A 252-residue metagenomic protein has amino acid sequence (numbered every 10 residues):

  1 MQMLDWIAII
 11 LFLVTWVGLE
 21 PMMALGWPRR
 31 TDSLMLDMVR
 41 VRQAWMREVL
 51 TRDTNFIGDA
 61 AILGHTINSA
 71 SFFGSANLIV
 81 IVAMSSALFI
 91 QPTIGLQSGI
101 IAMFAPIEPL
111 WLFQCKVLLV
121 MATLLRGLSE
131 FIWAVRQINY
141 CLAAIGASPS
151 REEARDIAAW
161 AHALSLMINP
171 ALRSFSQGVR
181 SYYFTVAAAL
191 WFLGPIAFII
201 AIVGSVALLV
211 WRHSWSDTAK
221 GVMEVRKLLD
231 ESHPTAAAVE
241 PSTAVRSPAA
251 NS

Functional and structural regions predicted by a protein language model:
M1-I10, F104-V120, P195-I200: Hydrophobic alpha-helical transmembrane segments
D5-L34, F73-S85, V117-N139, Y183: Hydrophobic alpha-helical membrane-embedded segments
L25-L63: Membrane-interface amphipathic/juxtamembrane segments adjacent to transmembrane helices
D59-S86, Q114-V117, P170-I199: Transmembrane alpha-helical segments and their cytosolic interface motifs in multi-pass membrane proteins
V80-P106, W191-A201, S205-V210: Juxtamembrane "helix exit" motif at the C-terminal ends of alpha-helical transmembrane segments in multi-pass membrane
Q91-R151: Membrane-proximal helix-loop-helix units in multi-pass membrane proteins
R126-W191: Alpha-helical transmembrane segments of helical membrane proteins, especially in multi-pass transport, channel
G146-S165, N169-P170, R212-S252: Cytosolic/matrix-facing juxtamembrane and C-terminal tails of multi-pass cellular membrane proteins
